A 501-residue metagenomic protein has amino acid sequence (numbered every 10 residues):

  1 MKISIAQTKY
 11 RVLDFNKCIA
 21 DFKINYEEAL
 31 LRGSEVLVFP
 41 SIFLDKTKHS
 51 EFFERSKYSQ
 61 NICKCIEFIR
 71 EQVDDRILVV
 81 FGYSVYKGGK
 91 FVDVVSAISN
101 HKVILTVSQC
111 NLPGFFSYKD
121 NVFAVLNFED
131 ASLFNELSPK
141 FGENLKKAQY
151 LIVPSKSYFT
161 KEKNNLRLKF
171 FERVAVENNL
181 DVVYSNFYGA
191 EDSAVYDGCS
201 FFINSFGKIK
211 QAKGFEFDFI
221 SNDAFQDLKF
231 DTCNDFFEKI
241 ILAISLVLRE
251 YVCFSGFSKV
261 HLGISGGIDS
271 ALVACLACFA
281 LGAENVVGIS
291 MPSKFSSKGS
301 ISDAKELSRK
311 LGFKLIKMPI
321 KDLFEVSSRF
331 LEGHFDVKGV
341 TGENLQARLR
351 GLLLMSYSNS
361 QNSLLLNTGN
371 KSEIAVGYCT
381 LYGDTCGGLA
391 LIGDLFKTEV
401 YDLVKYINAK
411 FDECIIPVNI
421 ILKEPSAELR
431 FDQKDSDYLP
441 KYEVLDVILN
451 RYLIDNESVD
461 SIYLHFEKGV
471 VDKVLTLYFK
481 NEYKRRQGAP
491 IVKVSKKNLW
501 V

Functional and structural regions predicted by a protein language model:
M1-V12: Generic N-terminal amphipathic, Lys/Arg-enriched alpha-helix
K2, L31, L145-K147, E250-F257: Glycine-rich phosphate/diphosphate-binding loops that line cofactor/substrate pockets in enzymes
I3, C18, A29-F52, V80 (+3 more regions): Active-site beta-strand/loop signature of hydrolases that rely on acidic residues for catalysis
N16-K23: Glycine-rich anion/phosphate-binding loops
K23, F53, K119, N179-L180 (+3 more regions): ATP/NTP-dependent adenylation/nucleotidyl-transfer catalytic domains that generate, transfer, or process NMP-activated
K23-V38, N111-E177: Active-site beta-loop-alpha substructure in enzyme catalytic cores, prototypically the cysteine-centered nucleophile
L37-P40, V79-F81, L105-V107, L151-P154 (+5 more regions): General beta-strand structural signal in soluble alpha/beta enzymes
S56-V125, F171-E172, V176-D218: Catalytic-core segment of enzymes that process non-peptidic bonds
